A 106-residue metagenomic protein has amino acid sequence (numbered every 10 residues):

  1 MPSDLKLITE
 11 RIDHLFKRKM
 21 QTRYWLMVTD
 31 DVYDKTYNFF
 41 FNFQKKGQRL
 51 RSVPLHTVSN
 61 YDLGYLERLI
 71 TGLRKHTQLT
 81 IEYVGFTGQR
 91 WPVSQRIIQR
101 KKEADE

Functional and structural regions predicted by a protein language model:
M1-M27, S59-G88, I97-E106: Negatively charged, low-complexity tracts enriched in Asp/Glu with abundant Ser/Thr
H14-T57: Amphipathic, interaction-prone secondary-structure segments
P92: Nucleic-acid nuclease catalytic cores
